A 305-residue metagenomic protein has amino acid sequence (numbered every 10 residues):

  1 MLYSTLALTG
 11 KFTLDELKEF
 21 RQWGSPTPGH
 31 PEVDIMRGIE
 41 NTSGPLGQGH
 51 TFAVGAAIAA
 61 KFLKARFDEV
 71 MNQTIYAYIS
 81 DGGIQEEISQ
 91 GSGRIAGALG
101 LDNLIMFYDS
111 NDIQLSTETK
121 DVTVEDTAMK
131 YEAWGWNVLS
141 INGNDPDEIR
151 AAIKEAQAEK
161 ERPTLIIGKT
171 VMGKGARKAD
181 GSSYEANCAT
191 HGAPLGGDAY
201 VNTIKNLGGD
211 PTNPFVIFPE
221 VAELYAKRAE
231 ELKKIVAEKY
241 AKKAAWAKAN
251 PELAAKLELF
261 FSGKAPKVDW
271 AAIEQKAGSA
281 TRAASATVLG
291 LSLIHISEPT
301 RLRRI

Functional and structural regions predicted by a protein language model:
Y3-F12: Alpha-helical support elements that line or immediately flank enzyme active sites and cofactor-binding pockets
Y3-S4, K18, V54: N-terminal, well-ordered alpha-helical segments
S4, I58-K61, L291: Residue-level signal for well-ordered alpha-helical scaffold segments within enzymatic catalytic domains
T13-L14, N213: Cytochrome P450 catalytic domain signature, combining two hallmark sequence patches
D15-I35: Acidic-glycine-rich active-site phosphate/pyrophosphate-binding loop
I35-A226: Glycine-rich ThDP/TPP pyrophosphate-binding loop and its adjacent helix/strand module within ThDP-dependent enzymes
A229-V288, L293: Hard-cation-handling environments
S292-I305: Residue-level detector of conserved catalytic or cofactor/ligand-binding positions in enzyme active sites
